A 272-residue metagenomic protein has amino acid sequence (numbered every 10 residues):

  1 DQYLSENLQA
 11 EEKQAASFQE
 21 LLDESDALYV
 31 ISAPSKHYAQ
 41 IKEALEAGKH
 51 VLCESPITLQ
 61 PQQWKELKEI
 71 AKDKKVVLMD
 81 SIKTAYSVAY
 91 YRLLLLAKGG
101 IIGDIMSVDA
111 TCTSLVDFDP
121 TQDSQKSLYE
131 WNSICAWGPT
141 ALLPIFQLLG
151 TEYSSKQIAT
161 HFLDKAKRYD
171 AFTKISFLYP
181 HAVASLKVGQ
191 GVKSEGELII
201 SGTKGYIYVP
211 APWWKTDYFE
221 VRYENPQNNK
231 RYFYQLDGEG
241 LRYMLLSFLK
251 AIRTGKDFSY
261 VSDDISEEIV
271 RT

Functional and structural regions predicted by a protein language model:
D1-L8: NAD(P)-binding Rossmann-fold cofactor-contacting core
N7, E20, A27-S32, S247-T272: C-terminal helix-rich "cap/oligomerization" subdomain common to oxidoreductases
A10-I70: Beta-loop-alpha module in the N-terminal Rossmann-like domain of NAD(P)-dependent dehydrogenases, especially those
A27, S107, V183: Short, Asp-centered acidic motifs that coordinate Mg2+ and/or phosphate in catalytic or ligand-binding sites
C53, L78-D80, V209: Hydrophobic residues in well-ordered beta-strands that form the structural core
L59-P120: A contiguous active-site-proximal alpha/beta segment in oxidoreductase catalytic domains
P120-S194, I199, E267: Rossmann-like dinucleotide-binding domain that binds NAD(P)(H)
D164-D170, Y179-L246, S259: NAD(P)-dinucleotide binding in Rossmann-like oxidoreductases
